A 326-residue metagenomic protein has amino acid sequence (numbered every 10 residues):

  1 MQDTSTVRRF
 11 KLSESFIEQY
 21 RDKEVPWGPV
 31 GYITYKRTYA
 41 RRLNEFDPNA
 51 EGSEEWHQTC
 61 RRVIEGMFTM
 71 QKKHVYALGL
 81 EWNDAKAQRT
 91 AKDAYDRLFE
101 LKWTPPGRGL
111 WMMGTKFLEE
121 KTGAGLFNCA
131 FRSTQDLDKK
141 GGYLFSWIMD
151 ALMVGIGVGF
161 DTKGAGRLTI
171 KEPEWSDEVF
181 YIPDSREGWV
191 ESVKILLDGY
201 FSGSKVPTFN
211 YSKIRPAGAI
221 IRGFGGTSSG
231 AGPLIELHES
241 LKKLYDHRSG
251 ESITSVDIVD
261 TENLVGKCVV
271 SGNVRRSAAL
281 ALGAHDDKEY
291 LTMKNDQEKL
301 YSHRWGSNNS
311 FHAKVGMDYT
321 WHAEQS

Functional and structural regions predicted by a protein language model:
M1-S326: Extended catalytic cores of very large enzyme megasubunits
